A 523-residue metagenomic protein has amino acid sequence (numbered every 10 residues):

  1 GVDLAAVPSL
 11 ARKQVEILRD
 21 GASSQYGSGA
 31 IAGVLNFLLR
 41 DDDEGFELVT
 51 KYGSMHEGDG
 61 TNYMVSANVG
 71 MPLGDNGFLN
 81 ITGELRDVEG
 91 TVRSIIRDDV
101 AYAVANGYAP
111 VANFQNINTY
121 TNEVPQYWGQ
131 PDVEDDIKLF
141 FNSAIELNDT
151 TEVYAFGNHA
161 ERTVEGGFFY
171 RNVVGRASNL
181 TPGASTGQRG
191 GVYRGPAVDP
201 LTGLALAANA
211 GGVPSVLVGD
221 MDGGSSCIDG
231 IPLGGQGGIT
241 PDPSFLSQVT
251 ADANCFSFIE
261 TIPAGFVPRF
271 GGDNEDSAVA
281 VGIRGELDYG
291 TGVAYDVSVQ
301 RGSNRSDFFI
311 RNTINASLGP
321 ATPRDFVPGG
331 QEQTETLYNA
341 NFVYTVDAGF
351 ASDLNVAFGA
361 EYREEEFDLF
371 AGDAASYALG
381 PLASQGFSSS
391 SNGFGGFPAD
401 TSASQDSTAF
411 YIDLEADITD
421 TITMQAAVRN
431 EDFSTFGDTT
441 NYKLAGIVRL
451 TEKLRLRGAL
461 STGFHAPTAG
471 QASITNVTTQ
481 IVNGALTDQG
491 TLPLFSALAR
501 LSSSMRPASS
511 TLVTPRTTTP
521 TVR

Functional and structural regions predicted by a protein language model:
V2-A5, R12, I17, G29-T50 (+1 more regions): N-terminal periplasmic accessory domains that precede and gate Gram-negative outer-membrane beta-barrel machines
S9-R12, R40, G74-N76, E146-T150 (+4 more regions): Outer-membrane beta-barrel channels and translocator barrels
G33, E44, Y63-A67, D135-F141 (+5 more regions): Hydrophobic, lipid-facing positions within transmembrane beta-strands of outer-membrane proteins
D41, Y52-H56, L85-E89, H159-T163 (+7 more regions): Transmembrane beta-strands of outer-membrane beta-barrel pores
Y52-M55, V124-G129, G265-R269, A321-G330 (+3 more regions): Extracellular loop and loop/strand-boundary signature of outer-membrane beta-barrel proteins
E57-A264, P268-E286: Transmembrane beta-barrel wall of Gram-negative outer-membrane proteins
P268, G272-N274, V279, D288 (+2 more regions): Outer-membrane beta-barrel transmembrane domain signature of Gram-negative proteins, especially the mid-to-C-terminal
S303-D307, N312, E364-L369, D373 (+3 more regions): Surface-exposed extracellular loop regions of Gram-negative outer-membrane beta-barrel proteins, predominantly
